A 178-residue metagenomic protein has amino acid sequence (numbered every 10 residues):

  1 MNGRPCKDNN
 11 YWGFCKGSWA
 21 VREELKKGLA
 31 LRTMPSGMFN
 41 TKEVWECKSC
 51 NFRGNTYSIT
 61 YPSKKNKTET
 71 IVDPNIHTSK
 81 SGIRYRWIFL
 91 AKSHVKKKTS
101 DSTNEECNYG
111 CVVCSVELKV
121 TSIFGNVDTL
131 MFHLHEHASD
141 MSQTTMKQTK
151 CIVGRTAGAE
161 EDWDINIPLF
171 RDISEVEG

Functional and structural regions predicted by a protein language model:
M1-V72, F170-G178: Intrinsically disordered, low-complexity regulatory/activation regions of eukaryotic proteins
G3-G17, T68-T70, H77-G178: C-terminal effector/interaction regions of eukaryotic regulatory proteins
